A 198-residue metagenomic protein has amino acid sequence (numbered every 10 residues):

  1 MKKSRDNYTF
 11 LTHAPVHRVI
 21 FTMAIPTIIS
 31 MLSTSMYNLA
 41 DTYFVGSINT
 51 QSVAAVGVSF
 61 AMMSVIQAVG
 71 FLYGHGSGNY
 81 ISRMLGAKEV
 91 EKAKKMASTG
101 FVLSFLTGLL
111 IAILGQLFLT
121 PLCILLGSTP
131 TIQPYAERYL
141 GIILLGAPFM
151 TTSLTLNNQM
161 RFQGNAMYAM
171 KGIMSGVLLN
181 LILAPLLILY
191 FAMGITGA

Functional and structural regions predicted by a protein language model:
M1-A24, I81-P148, L179-I182, L186-A198: Short alpha-helical transmembrane segments in multi-pass integral membrane proteins
H13, H17-M36, A40, M62-V69 (+2 more regions): Residue-level signal for short hydrophobic patches within transmembrane helices of multi-pass membrane transporters
T22, F44-S64, P130-Y135, I195-A198: Interfacial/gating helices of multi-pass transporter permease domains
T27, M31, Y43, F60 (+5 more regions): Transmembrane alpha-helix boundary and packing residues in multipass membrane permease domains and related
L32, M36-A54, C123-P130, L186-M193: Helix-terminus/linker motif at the lipid-water interface of multi-pass membrane proteins
V53-I113, M150-A169: Small-residue-rich hydrophobic transmembrane alpha-helices
M170-G172, G197: Hydrophobic alpha-helical membrane segments of integral membrane proteins
